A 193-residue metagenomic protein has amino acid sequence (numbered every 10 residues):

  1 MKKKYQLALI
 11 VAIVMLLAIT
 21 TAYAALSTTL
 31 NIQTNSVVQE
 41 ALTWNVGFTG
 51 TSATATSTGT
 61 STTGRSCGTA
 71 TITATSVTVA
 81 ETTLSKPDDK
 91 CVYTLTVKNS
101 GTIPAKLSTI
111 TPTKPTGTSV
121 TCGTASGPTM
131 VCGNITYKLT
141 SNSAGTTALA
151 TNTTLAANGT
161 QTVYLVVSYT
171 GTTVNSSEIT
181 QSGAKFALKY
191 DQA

Functional and structural regions predicted by a protein language model:
M1-K2, V97: Generic N-terminal leader/processing signal
K2-T73, S182-A184, D191-A193: Short, polar/proline-rich extracytoplasmic segments that appear immediately after membrane translocation
K3-L9, Y23, P104-L107, K114 (+2 more regions): Exported/extracytosolic protein signature
T28, L84-K114, T151, L155-A193: C-terminal, structured domain-capping segment
Q39-A70, P112-A148: A surface/secretory-pathway sequence property marking extracellular, secreted, or lumenal proteins enriched
A55-I103: Extracytoplasmic/periplasmic/luminal assembly and interaction segments in envelope/secretory/respiratory proteins
G68-L84, N134-T162: Extracellular adhesion/glycan-binding regions together with long Ser/Thr- and acidic-residue-rich low-complexity tracts
